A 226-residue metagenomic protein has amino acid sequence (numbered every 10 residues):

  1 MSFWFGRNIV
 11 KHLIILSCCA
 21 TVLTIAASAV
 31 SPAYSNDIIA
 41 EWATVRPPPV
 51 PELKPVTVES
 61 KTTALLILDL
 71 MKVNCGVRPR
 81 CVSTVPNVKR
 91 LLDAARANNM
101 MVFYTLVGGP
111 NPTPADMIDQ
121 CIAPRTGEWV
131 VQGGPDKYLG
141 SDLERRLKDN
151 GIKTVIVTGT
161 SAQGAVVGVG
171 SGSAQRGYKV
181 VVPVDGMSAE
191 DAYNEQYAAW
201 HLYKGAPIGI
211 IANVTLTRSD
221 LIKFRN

Functional and structural regions predicted by a protein language model:
F5-C18: Bacterial N-terminal signal peptides that target proteins for export
L16-A26: Bacterial N-terminal signal peptides
T24-I25, V82, A192: Residues in and immediately flanking transmembrane alpha helices
A29-A64, R90, A97, P110-N226: Active-site-adjacent betaalpha module
I67-L68, M100-V107: Short beta-strand segments at enzyme active-site cores
M71-G76: Short acidic, Gly/Ser-rich segments with clustered Asp/Glu that frequently serve as metal-coordination loops in enzyme
R78-A95: …and closely analogous acidic/polar surface helices at protein-protein or active-site interfaces in A-domain-like
